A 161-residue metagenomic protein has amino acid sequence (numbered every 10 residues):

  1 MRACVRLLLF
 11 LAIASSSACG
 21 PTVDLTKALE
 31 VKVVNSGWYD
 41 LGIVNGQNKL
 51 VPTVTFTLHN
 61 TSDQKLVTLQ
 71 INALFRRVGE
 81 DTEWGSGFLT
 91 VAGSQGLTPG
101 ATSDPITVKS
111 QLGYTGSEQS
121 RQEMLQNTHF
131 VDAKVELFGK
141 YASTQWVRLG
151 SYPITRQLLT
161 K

Functional and structural regions predicted by a protein language model:
R2-F10: Sec-dependent signal peptide recognition, specifically the positively charged N-region followed immediately by
S15-A18: C-terminal motif of bacterial Sec signal peptides marking the signal peptidase cleavage site
G20-T53, I154-K161: Low-complexity, acidic Ser/Thr/Pro/Gly-rich terminal tails and inter-domain linkers that flank the onset of structured
K49-L50, V67, H129-V131: Residue-level preference for beta-strand/loop junctions
F56-S62: Asparagine-centered strand-capping/turn motif at beta-strand->loop junctions
D63-E83: Short acidic, flexible loop segments centered on an aromatic residue
E80-T90, Q145-R148: Surface-exposed loop/edge segments in extracytoplasmic proteins
G87-S143, P153-L159: Short, solvent-exposed, Trp/other aromatic-anchored flexible loops in extracytoplasmic proteins
